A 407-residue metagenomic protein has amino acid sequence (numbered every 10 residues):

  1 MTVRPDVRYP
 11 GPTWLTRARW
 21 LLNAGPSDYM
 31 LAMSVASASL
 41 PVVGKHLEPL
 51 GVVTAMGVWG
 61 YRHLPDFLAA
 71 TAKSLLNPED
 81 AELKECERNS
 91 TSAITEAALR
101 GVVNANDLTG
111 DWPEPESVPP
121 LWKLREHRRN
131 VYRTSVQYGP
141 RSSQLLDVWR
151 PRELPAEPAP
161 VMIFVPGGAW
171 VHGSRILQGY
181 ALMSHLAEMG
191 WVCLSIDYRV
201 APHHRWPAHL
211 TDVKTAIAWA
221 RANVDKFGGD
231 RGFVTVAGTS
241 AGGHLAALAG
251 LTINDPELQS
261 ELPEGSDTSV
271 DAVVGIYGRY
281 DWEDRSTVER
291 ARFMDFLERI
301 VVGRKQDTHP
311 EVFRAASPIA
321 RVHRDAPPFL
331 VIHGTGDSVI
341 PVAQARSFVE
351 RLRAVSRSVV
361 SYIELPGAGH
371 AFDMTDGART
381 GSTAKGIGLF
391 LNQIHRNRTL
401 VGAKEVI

Functional and structural regions predicted by a protein language model:
T2-I407: Alpha/beta-hydrolase superfamily serine-hydrolase fold, recognizing
